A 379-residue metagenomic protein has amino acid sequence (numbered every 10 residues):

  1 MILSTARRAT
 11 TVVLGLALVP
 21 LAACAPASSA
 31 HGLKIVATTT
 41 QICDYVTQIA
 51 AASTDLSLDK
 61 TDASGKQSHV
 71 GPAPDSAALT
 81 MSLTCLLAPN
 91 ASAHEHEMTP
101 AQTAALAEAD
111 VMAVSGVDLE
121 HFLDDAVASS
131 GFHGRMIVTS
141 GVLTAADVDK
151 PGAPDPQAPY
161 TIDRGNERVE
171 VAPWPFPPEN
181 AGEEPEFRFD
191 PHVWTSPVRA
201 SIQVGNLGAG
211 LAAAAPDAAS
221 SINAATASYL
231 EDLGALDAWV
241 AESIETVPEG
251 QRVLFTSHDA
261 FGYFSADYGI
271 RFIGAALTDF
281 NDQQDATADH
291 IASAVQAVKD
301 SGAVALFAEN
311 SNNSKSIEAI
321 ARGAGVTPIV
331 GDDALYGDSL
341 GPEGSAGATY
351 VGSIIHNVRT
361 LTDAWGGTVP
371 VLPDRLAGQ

Functional and structural regions predicted by a protein language model:
M1-S28: Secretory targeting and sorting signals
L3, C24-Q379: Extracytoplasmic metal-acquisition and chelation regions
